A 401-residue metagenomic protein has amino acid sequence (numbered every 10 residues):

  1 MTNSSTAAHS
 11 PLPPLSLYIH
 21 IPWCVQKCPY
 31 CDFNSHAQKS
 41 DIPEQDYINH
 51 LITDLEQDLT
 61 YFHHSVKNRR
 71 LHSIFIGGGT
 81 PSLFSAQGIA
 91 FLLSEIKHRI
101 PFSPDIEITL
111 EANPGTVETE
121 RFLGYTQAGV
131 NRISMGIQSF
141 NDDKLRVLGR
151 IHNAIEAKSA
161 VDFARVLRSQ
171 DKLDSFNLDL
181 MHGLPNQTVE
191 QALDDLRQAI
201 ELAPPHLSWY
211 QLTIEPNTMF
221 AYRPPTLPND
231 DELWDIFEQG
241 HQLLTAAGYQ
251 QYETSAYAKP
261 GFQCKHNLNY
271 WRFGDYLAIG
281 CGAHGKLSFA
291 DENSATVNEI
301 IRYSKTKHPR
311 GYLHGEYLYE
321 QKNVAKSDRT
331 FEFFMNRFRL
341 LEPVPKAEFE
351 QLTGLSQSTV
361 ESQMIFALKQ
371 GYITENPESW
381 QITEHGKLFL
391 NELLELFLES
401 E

Functional and structural regions predicted by a protein language model:
T2-S16, F33-F62, R69-L355: C-terminal scaffold of the Radical SAM
P22-S35: Local cysteine-cluster metal-coordination motifs and their immediate loop/turn environment, predominantly Fe-S cluster
C24, P205, D275, E378-S379: Beta-strand-connecting loop/turn residues
G354-F366: Short amphipathic alpha-helical interaction segments
K369-E378: A short, conserved structural fragment
W380-K387: Basic, amphipathic "hinge/linker" alpha-helix immediately C-terminal to the N-terminal HTH DNA-binding motif
K387-E401: Short, amphipathic alpha-helical interaction segments positioned at domain boundaries
